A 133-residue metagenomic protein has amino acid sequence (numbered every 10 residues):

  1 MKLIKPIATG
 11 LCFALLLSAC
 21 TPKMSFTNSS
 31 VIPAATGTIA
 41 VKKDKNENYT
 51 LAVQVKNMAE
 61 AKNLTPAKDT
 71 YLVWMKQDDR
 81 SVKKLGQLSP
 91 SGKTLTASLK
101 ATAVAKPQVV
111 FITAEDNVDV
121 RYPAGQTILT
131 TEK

Functional and structural regions predicted by a protein language model:
M1-C20: Sec-dependent bacterial lipoprotein signal peptides
K5, C20-K133: N-terminal targeting/export leaders
